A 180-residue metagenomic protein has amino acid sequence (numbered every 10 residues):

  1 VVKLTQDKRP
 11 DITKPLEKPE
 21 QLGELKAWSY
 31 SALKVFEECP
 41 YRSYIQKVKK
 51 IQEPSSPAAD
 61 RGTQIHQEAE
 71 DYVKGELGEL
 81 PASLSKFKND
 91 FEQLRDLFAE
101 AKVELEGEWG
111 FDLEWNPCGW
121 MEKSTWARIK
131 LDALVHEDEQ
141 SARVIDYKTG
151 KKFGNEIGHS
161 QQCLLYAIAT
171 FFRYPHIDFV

Functional and structural regions predicted by a protein language model:
V1-E139: Metal-dependent nuclease catalytic cores that hydrolyze phosphodiester bonds in DNA/RNA, characterized by
W109-V180: Mg2+/Mn2+-dependent nuclease catalytic core
